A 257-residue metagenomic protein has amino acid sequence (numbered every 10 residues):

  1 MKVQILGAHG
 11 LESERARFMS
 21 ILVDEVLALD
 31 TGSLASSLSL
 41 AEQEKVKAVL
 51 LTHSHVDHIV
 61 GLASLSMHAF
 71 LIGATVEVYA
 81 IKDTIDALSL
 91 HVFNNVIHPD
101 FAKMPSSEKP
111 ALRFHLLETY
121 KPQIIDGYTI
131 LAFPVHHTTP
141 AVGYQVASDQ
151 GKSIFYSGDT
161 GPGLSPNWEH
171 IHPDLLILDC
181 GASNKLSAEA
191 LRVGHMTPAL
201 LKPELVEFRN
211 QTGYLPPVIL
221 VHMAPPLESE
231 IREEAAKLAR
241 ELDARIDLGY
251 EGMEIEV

Functional and structural regions predicted by a protein language model:
M1-E44, V142-G158: Conserved beta-strand hairpin/beta-sheet module of binuclear metal-dependent hydrolase folds, prominently
V3, I21, L29, H53 (+8 more regions): Divalent metal-coordination and catalytic microenvironments
A28-G32, K47-D57, Y79-I81, F155-G158 (+3 more regions): Active-site neighborhood of phospho(di)ester-bond hydrolases with catalytic His/Asp-centered motifs
A35-D83: Active-site metal-binding motif and surrounding structural segment of the metallo-beta-lactamase
L38-Q43, Q123-D126, P166-E169: Short amphipathic alpha-helix with an adjacent loop that forms part of the alpha/beta core around
H68-A74, I97-P105, L205-P216: Alpha-helix termini
T84-A141, A244-I255: Metallo-beta-lactamase
P162-M253: Cap/insert and terminal regions of metallo-dependent hydrolase folds
